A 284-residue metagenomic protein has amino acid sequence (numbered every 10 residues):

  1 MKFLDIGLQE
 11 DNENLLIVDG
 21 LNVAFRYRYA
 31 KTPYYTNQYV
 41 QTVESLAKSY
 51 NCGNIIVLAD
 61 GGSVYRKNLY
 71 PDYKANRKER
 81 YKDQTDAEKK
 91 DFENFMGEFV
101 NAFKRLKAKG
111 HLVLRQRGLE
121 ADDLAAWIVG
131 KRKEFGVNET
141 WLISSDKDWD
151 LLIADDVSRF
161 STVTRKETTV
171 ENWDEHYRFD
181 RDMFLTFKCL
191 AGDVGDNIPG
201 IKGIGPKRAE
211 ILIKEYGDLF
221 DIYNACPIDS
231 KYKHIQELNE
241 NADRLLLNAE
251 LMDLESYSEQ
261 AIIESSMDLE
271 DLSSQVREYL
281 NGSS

Functional and structural regions predicted by a protein language model:
K2-E139, W149-E167, L246-L247, D253-E270: Noncatalytic, basic helical substrate-engagement surface that gates or grips nucleic-acid strands
D122-K131, R178-K188: Short, motif-level signal for alpha-helix interfacial/capping segments enriched in acidic residues and aromatics/proline
L142: Conserved SAM-binding loop
D155, D174, K202: Conserved, surface-exposed functional patches that form binding/active-site neighborhoods
E167-Y177: Short, charged, surface-exposed secondary-structure boundary motifs
D180-M183, L190-I263: Accessory alpha-helical DNA-binding modules that contact the DNA backbone or grooves
S273-S284: Long, highly charged low-complexity segments enriched in Glu/Asp and Lys/Arg with interspersed Ser/Thr
